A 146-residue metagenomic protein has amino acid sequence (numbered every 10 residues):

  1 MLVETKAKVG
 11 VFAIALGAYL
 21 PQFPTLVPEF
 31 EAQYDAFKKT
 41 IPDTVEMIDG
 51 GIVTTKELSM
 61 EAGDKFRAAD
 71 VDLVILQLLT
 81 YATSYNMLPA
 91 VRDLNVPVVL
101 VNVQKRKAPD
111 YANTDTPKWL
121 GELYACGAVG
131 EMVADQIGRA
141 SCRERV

Functional and structural regions predicted by a protein language model:
M1-T54: N-terminal glycine-rich anion-binding loop in soluble enzyme alpha/beta folds
G17, T80-A82, Q104-K107: Acidic, glycine-rich active-site loops and adjacent beta-strand->loop/helix elements that engage anionic groups
M47, V98, R139-S141: Hydrophobic beta-strand scaffold residues
I48-A62, R143-R145: Short beta->alpha junction loops
S59-V71, L88-A90: Short, well-structured alpha-helical segments in soluble
V71-T80, V99-V101: Periplasmic-binding protein-like
P89-G130, I137: Short, acidic/small-residue loops that bind anionic groups at enzyme active sites
Q136-V146: Residue-level detector of conserved catalytic or cofactor/ligand-binding positions in enzyme active sites
